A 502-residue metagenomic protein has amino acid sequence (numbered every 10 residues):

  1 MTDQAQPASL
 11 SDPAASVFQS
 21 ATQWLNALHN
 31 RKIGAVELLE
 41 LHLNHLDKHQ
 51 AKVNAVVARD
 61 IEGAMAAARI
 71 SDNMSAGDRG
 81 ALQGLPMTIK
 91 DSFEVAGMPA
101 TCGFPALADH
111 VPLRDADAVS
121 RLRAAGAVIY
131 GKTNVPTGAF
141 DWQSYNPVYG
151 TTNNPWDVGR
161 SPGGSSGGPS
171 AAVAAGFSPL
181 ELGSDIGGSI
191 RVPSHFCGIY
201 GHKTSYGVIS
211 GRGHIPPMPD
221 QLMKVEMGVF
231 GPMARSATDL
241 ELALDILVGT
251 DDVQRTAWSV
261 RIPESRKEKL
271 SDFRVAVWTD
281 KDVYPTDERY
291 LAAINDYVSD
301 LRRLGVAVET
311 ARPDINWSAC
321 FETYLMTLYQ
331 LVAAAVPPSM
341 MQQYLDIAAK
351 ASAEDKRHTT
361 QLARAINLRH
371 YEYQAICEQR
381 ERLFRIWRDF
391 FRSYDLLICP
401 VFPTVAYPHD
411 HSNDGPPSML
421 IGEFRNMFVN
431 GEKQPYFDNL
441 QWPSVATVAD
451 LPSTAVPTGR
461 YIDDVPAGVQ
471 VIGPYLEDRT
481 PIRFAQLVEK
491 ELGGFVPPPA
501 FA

Functional and structural regions predicted by a protein language model:
M1-A66, R303-G305, P497-A502: An N-terminal boundary/leader segment
D12, L82-C102, K269-W278, T327-R388 (+4 more regions): Short helix-loop capping/hinge segments that flank enzyme active sites or metal/cofactor-binding pockets
R31, H42, G84, A124 (+3 more regions): Glycine-rich, small-residue loops and helix-cap segments that act as flexible hinges at active-site edges
A35-E40, R69-D72, E288-P313, V336-A348 (+1 more regions): Acyltransferase
H42, A64, K90, L122 (+4 more regions): Conserved hydrophobic/aromatic pocket- or pore-lining residues that grip, position, or stack substrates in active sites
M74, D78-T101, V128-G131, V135 (+1 more regions): Conserved small-residue hinge/capping positions at short loops/turns that sit at secondary-structure boundaries within
R114-L247, T447, L451-G468: Short glycine/serine-rich loop segments
K203-V298, I315, E491-A502: A short helix-breaking turn/cap at a secondary-structure junction
